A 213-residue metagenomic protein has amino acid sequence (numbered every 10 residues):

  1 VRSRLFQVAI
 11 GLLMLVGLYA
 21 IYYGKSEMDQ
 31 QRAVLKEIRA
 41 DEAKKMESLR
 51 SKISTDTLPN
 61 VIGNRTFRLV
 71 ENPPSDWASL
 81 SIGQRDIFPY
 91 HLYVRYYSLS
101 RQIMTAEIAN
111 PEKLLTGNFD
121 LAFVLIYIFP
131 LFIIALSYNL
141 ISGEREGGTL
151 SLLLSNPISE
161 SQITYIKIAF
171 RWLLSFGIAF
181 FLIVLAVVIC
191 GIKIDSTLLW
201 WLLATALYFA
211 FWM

Functional and structural regions predicted by a protein language model:
V1, L136-F176: Helix-loop-helix units of permease transmembrane domains in multi-pass membrane transporters, especially ABC
V1-T116: Transmembrane alpha-helical segments and their membrane-interface loop/helix boundaries that make up the transmembrane
R4, E160, T197-L198: Membrane-helix interface segments
L13, G17-M28, R32, K44 (+4 more regions): Secretory targeting signals
N72-F88, G117-G143, G147: Long, hydrophobic alpha-helical segments
